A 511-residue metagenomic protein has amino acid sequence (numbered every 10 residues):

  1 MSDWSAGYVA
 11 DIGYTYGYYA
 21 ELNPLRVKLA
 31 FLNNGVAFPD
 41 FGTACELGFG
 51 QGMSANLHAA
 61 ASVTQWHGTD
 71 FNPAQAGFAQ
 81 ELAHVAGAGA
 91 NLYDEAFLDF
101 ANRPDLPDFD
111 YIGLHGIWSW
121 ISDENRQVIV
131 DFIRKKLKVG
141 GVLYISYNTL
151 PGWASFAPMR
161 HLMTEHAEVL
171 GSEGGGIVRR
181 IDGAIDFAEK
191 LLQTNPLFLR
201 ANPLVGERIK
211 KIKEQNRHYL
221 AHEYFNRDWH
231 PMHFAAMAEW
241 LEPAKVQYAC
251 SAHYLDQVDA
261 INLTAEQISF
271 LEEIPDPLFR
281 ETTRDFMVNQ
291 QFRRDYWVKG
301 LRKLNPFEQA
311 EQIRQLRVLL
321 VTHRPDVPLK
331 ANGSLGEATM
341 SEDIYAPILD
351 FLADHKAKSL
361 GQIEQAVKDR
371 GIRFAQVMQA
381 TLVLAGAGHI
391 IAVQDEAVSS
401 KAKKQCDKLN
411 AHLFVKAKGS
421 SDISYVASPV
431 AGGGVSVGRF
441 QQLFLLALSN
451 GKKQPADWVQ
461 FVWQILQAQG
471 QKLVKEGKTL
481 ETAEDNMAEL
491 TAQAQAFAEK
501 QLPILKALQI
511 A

Functional and structural regions predicted by a protein language model:
A10-T43: Conserved alpha-helix/loop element of class I SAM-dependent methyltransferases that forms part of the SAM/SAH-binding
Q51-V63: Conserved SAM-binding loop of SAM-dependent methyltransferases across substrates and taxa, primarily the Class I
N102-I112: A short acidic, Gly/Pro-enriched loop at the edge of an enzyme's catalytic core that lines a small-molecule cofactor
Q127-V139: A short glycine-rich, Lys/Arg-flanked "PGG" loop and its adjoining helix->strand segment in the class I
G140-N148: Conserved beta-strand signature within the Rossmann-like core of class I S-adenosyl-L-methionine
Y147-G171, A184, K190-L197: Conserved class I S-adenosyl-L-methionine
A357-V367: Short acidic, hydrophobic short linear motifs in intrinsically disordered regions
S399-N450: Short, amphipathic alpha-helical interaction segments positioned at domain boundaries
